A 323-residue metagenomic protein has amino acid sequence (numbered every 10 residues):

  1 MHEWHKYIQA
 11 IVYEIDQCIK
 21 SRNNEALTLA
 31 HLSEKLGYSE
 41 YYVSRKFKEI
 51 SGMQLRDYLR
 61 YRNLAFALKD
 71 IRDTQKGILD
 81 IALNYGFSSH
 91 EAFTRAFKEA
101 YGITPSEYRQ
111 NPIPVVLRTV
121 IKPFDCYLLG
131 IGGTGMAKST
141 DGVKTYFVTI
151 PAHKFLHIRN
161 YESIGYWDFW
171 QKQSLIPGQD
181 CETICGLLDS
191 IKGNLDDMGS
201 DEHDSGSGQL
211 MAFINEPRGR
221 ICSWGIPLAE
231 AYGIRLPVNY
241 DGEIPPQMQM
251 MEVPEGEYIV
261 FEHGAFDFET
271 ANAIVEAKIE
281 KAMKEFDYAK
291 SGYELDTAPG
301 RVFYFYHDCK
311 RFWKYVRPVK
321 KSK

Functional and structural regions predicted by a protein language model:
M1-R45: Glycine/alanine-rich phosphate-binding loops at beta-alpha junctions
A10, E14, H31, F66 (+2 more regions): Alpha-helical elements of Rossmann-like donor-binding domains used by nucleotide-donor carbohydrate transfer enzymes
Y13, Q17, A26, E49-Y85 (+1 more regions): Terminal helix-turn-helix DNA-binding modules in bacterial transcription factors
A26-L59, A82-T104: Basic/polar phosphate-binding segments, predominantly the helix-turn-helix DNA-binding elements of transcriptional
L29, R60, F155-R159: Residue-level detection of beta-strand scaffold positions
T74, A96, A100, N111: Mid-sequence acidic-hydrophobic segments that form the walls of catalytic/ligand-binding cavities or oligomerization
E91, E99-I103, I113-K323: A solvent-exposed interaction/effector surface
Y108: Winged-helix/helix-turn-helix nucleic-acid-interaction surface
